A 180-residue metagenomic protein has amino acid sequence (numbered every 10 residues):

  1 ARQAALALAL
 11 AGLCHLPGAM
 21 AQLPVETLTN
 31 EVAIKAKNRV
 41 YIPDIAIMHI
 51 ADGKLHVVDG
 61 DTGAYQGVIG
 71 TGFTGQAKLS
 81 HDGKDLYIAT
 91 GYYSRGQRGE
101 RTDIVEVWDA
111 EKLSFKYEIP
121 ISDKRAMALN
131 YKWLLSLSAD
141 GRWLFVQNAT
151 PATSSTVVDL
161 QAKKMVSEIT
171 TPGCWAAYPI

Functional and structural regions predicted by a protein language model:
L10, A19-I47: Sequence/structural signature of beta-propeller modules and their immediately flanking N-terminal secretory/stalk
C14-L16: N-terminal signal peptide c-region/cleavage motif recognized by signal peptidases
Q22-T29, D61-I69, F73-G75, S114-A126 (+1 more regions): A short beta-strand motif characteristic of beta-propeller blades
L23-V32, T71-D82, A126-S136, T171-I180: Repeated scaffold domains used in trafficking and secretory/extracellular systems, primarily beta-propellers
A36-R39, D82-D85, D140-R142: Short coil/turn segments that connect the beta-strands within blades of beta-propeller domains
A46-I50, Y92-Q97, P151-A152: Short glycine/acidic-enriched loop and turn motifs that connect beta-strands
D59, R98, E106-D109, N148 (+1 more regions): Structural recognition of the beta-propeller blade-terminating site
K112-S155, L160-Y178: Asp-box/WD-like beta-propeller blade repeats and closely related beta-sheet repeat scaffolds
